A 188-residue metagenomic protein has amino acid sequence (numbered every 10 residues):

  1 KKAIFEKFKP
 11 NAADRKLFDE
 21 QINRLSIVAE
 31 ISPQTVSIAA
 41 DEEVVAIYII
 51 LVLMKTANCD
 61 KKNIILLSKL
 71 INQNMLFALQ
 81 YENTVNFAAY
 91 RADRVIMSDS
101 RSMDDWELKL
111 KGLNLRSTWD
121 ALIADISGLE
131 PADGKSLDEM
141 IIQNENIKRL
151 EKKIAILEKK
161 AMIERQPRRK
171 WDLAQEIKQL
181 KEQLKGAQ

Functional and structural regions predicted by a protein language model:
K1-N72, L76: N-terminal, leucine/charged-rich tether regions that mediate assembly and partner docking in large macromolecular
A57-D133: Extended assembly-interface/linker segments at domain junctions
M75-A78, A161, L173: Long, contiguous hydrophobic alpha-helical segments, chiefly transmembrane helices and signal peptides
S127, K178-K185: A short, amphipathic alpha-helical segment
P131-E145: Short, charge/polar-rich alpha-helical segments
Q143, I147-E164, L180, A187: Non-transmembrane amphipathic alpha-helical segments
P167-K178: Short, charged, amphipathic alpha-helical segments
